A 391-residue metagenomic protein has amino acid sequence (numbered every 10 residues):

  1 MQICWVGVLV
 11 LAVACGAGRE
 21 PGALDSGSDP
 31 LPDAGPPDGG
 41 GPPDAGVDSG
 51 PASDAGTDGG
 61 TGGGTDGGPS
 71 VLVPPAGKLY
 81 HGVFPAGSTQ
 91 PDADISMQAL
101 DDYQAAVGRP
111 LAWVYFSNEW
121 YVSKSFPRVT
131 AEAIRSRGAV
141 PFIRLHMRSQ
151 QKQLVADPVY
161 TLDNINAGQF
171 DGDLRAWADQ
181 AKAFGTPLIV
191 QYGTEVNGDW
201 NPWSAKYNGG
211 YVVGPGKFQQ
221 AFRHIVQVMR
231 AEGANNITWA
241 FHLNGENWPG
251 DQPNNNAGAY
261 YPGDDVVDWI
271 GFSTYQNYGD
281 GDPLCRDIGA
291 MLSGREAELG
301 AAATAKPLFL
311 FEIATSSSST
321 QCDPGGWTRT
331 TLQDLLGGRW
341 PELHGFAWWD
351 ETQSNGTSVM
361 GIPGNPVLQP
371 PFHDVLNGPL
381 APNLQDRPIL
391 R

Functional and structural regions predicted by a protein language model:
M1-V13: Sec-dependent bacterial lipoprotein signal peptides
A12-S70: Ser/Thr-rich, Pro/Gly/Ala-heavy low-complexity intrinsically disordered linkers and tails of secreted extracellular
P69-G172, T315-S318, A347-W348: N-terminal substrate-binding region of glycoside hydrolase catalytic domains
L72-Q90, L188, K306-R391: Substrate-binding cleft of secreted/luminal carbohydrate-active enzymes
V73-P74, L100-R109, S125-I143, A176-G185 (+3 more regions): Acidic (Asp/Glu)-rich catalytic clusters
F84, Q191-G193, F222-N255, A305-S318 (+1 more regions): Aromatic-lined carbohydrate-recognition surfaces of secreted/lumenal glycan-active proteins
W120-F241, P371: Substrate-binding cleft of extracellular glycoside hydrolase catalytic domains
P127-H146, D265-S319: Glycoside hydrolase catalytic-domain groove-lining segments
